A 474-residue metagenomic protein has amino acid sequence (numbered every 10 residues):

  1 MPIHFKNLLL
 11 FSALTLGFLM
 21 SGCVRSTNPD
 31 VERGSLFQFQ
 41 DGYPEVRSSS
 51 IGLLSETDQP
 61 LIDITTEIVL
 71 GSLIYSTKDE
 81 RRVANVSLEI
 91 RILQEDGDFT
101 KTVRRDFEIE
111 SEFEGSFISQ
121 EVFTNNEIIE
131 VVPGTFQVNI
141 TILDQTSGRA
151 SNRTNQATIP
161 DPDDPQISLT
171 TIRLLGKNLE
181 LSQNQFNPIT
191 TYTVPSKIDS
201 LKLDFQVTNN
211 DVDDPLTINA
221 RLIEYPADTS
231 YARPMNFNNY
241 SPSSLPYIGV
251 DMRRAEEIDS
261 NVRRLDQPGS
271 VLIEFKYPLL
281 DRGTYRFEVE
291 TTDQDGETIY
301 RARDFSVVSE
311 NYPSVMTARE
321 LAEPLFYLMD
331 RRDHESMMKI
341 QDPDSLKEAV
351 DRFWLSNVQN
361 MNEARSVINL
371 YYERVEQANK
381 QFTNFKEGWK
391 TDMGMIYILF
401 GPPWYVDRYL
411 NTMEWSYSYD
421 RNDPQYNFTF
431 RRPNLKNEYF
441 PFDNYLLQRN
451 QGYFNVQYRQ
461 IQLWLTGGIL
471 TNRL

Functional and structural regions predicted by a protein language model:
M1-S12: Bacterial N-terminal signal peptides that target proteins for export
L19-G22: C-terminal motif of bacterial Sec signal peptides marking the signal peptidase cleavage site
V24-L279, T291-D293, T298-S309: Intrinsically disordered, low-complexity terminal regions enriched in Ser/Thr/Pro/Gly and charged residues
A150, L280-R282, D330, L346 (+1 more regions): Active-site-proximal structural scaffolding
F287-E288, T292-A322, R331-S336: Juxtamembrane and targeting peptides
S314-I368: Early exported N-terminus immediately downstream of N-terminal targeting peptides
N362-E387: Short, conserved helix/loop micro-motifs enriched in His/Cys and acidic residues
A378-L474: C-terminal soluble interaction/assembly domains
